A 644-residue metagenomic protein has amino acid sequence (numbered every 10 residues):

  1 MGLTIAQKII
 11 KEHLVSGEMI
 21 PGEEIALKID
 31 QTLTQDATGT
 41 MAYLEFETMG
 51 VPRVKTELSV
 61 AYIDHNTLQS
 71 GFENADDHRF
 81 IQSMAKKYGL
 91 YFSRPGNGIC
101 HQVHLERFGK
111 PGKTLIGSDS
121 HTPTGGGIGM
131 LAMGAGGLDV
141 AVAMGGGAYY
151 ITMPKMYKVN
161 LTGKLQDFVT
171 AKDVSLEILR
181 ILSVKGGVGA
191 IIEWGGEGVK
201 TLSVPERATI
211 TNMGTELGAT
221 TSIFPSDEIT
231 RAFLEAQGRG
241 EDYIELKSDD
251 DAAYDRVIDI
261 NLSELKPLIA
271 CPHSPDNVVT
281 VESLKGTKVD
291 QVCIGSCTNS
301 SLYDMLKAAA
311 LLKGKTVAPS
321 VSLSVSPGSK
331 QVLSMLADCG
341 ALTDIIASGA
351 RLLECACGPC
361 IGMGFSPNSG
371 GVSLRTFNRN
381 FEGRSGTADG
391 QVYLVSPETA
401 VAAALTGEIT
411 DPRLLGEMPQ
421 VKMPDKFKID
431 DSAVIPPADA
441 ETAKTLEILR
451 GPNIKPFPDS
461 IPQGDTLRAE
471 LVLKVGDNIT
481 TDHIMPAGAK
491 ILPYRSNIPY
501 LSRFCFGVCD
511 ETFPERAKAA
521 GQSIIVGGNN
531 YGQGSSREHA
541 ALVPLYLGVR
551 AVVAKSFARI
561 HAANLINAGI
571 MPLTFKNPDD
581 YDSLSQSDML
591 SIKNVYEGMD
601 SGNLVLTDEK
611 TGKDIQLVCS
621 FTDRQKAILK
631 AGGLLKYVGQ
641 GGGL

Functional and structural regions predicted by a protein language model:
M1-L644: Fe-S-dependent hydro-lyases/dehydratases of central metabolism
